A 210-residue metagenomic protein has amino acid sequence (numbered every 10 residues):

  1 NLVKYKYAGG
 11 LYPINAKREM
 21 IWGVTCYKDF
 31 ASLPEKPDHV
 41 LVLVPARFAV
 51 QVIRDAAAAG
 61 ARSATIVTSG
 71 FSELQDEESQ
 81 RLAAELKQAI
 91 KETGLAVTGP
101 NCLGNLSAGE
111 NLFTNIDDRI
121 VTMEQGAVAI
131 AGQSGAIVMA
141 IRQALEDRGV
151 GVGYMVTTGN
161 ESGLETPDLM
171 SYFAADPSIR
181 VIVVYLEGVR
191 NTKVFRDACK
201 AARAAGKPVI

Functional and structural regions predicted by a protein language model:
N1-I210: Catalytic-core regions of core metabolic enzymes, especially those transforming organic acids/acyl-group intermediates
